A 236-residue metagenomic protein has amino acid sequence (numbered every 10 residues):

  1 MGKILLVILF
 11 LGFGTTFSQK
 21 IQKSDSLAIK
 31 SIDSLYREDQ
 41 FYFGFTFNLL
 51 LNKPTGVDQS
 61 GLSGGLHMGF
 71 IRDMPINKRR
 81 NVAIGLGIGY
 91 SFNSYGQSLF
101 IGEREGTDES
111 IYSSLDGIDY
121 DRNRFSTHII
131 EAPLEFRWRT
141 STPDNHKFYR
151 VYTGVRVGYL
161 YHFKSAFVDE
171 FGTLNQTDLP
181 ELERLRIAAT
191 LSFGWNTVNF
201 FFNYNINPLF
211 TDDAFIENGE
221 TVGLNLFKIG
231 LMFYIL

Functional and structural regions predicted by a protein language model:
M1-S26, L231, I235-L236: Bacterial Sec-dependent N-terminal signal peptides
Q19-D73, Y234-L236: Short glycine/proline- and aromatic-enriched beta-strand/turn motifs that initiate or cap beta-hairpins
L27-D39, P75-V82, S141-Y149: Short loop/turn motifs that connect adjacent beta-strands in outer-membrane beta-barrel proteins
R37-D39, S60-L66, S126-A132, E183-I187 (+2 more regions): Residues that define the transmembrane beta-barrel architecture of outer-membrane proteins
N48-L50, G89-Y95, R139, G158-H162 (+2 more regions): Structural signature of outer-membrane beta-barrel domains
P54-G61, G96-E105, S110-T127, L160-E170 (+1 more regions): Extracellular/periplasm-exposed beta-strand and loop segments of Gram-negative cell-envelope proteins, dominated by
M68-M74, I88-Y90, A132-W138, T153-Y159 (+3 more regions): Residues on the lipid-exposed face of transmembrane beta-strands in outer-membrane beta-barrel proteins
T177-L236: Predominantly the C-terminal beta-signal and adjacent terminal strand-loop region of outer-membrane beta-barrel
